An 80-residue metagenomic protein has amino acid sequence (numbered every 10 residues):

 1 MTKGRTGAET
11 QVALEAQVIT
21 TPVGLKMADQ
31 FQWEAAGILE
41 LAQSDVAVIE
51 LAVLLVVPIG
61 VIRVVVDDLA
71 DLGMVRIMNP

Functional and structural regions predicted by a protein language model:
R5-A35: Short alpha-helical segments that sit at the start of domains
Q43-A47: Short capping segments at the starts of secondary-structure elements
V48-L55: A short acidic, leucine-rich amphipathic alpha-helix
L51, V65-L72: Basic amphipathic alpha-helical segments that dock to polyanions
D71-P80: A short, conserved structural fragment
